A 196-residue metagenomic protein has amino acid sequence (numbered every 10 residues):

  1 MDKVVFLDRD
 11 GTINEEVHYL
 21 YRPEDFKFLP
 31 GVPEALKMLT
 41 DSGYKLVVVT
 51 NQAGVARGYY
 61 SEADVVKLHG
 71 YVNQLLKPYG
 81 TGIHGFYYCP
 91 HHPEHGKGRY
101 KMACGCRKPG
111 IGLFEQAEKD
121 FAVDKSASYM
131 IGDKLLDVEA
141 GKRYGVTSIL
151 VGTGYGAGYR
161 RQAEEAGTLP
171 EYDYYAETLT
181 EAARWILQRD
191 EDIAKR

Functional and structural regions predicted by a protein language model:
M1-V47: Active-site neighborhood of HAD-like aspartate-dependent phosphohydrolases
K3, A63, G70-G85, P93-M130 (+1 more regions): Asp-based, Mg2+/Mn2+-dependent phosphohydrolase catalytic module
D8-D10, N14, N51, D133 (+1 more regions): Acidic active-site catalytic centers that drive phospho-/nucleotidyl reactions and related ester hydrolyses
R9-G11, P90-H92, G152: Short, small-residue-rich loop/turn micro-motifs
N14-L29, V55-D64, P78-T81, H95-G105: Metal-dependent phosphoesterase signature
G31-M38, K67, Y71, Q116: Alpha-helical scaffolding segments of alpha/beta enzyme cores, especially the outer helices of TIM-barrel or partial
K45-N51, H84-C89, V151: Short beta-strand segments at enzyme active-site cores
K45-Q52, A56-L76: Charged, well-structured alpha/beta interaction segments
